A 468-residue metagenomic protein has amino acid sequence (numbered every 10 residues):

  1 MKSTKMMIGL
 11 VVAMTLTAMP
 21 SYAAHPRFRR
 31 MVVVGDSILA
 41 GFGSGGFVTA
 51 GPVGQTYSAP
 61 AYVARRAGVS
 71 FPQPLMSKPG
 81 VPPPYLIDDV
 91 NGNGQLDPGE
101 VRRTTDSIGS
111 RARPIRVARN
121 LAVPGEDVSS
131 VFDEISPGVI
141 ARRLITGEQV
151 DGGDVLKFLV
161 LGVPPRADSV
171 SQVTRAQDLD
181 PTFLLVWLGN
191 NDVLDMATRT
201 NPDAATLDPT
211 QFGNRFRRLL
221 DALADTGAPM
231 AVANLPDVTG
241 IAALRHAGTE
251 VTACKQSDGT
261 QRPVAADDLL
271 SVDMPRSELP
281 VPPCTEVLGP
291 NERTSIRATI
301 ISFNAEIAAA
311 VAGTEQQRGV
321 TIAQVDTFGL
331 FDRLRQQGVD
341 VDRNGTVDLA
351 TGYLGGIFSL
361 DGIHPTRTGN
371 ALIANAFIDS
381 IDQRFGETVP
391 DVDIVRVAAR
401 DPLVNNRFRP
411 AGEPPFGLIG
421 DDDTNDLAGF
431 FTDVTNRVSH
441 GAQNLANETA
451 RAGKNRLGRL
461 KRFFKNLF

Functional and structural regions predicted by a protein language model:
M1-I8: Bacterial N-terminal signal peptides that target proteins for export
G9-T17: Bacterial N-terminal signal peptides
M19-A23: Sec/Tat signal peptide C-region and signal peptidase I cleavage site
R27-R30, F71, L179-L184, D225-A231 (+1 more regions): Loop/turn elements at helix/coil->beta-strand transitions in domains of secreted/extracellular proteins
M31, Y57-A64, L349-A399: Histidine-centered active-site loop/cap adjacent to the catalytic His in serine esterases/O-acetyl transfer systems
M31-G46: Catalytic nucleophile-elbow at a beta strand-turn-alpha helix junction centered on a G-D-S/GDSL motif, marking
F47-R215, I394-A446: Conserved SGNH/GDSL esterase-like catalytic core that processes O-acyl groups on lipids and polysaccharides
L244-A298, S302, E306-G313, Q317-A371 (+2 more regions): Mobile gating loops/cap/lid regions near enzyme active sites that modulate substrate access
